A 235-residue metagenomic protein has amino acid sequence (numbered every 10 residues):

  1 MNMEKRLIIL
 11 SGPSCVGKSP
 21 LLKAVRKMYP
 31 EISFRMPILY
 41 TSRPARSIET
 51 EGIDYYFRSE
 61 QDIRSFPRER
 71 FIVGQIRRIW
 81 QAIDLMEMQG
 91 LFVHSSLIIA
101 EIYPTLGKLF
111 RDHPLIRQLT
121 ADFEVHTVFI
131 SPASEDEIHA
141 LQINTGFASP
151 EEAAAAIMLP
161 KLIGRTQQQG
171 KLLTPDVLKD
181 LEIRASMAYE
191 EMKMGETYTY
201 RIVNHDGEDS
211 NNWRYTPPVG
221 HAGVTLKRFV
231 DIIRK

Functional and structural regions predicted by a protein language model:
L10: Hydrophobic anchor at the beta1->P-loop junction of P-loop NTPases
P13: P-loop (Walker A) phosphate-binding loop of NTP-binding proteins
V16: ATP-binding Walker
S19: Walker A/P-loop
K27-M36: Post-Walker A helix-loop "phosphate-sensing" segment adjacent to the P-loop in P-loop NTPases
T41-K108: ATP-dependent small-molecule kinase phosphotransfer cores that center on conserved nucleotide phosphate-binding segments
D84-R165: ATP-dependent NMP and nucleoside kinases share a basic, alpha-helical "lid"
T166-K235: NTP-dependent small-molecule kinase module
